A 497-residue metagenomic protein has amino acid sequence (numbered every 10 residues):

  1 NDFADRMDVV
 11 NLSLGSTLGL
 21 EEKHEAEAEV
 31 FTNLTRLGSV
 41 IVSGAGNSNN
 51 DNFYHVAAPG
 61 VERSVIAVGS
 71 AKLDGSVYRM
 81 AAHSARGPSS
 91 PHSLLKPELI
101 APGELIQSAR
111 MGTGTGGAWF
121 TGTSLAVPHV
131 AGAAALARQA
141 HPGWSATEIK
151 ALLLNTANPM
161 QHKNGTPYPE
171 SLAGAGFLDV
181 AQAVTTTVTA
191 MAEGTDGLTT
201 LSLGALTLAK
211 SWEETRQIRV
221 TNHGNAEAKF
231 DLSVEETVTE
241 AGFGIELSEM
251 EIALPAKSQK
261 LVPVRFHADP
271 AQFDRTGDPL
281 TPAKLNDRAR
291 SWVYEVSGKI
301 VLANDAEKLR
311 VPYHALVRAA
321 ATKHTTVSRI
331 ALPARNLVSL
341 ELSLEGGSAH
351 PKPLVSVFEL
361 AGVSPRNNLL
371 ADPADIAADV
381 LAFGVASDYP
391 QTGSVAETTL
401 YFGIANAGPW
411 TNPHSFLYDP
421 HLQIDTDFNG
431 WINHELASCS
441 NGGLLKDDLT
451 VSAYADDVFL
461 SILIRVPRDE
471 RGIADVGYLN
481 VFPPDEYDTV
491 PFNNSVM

Functional and structural regions predicted by a protein language model:
N1-S64, S89-L94, M111-P128, N164: Substrate-binding/access-modulating region of protease and related hydrolase catalytic domains
M7-N11, Q139-Q217, H223, R290-W292: C-terminal subdomain of the subtilisin-like protease fold in secreted/lumenal serine endopeptidases
G60-A135, Q139: Extracellular S/T/G-rich loop segment that most often corresponds to the catalytic His/Ser-adjacent loop
S84, V180-G224, L247-L254, L280-D287 (+1 more regions): Beta-sheet-dominated interaction scaffolds and their linkers
H223-A241, L316, P420-T426: Short acidic, flexible loop segments centered on an aromatic residue
F243-D287: Intrinsically disordered, low-complexity Pro/Gly/Ser/Thr-rich segments with frequent PxxP/GP/PP motifs and embedded
P270-T322: Terminal connector regions
N336-M497: Surface-exposed extracytoplasmic segments
